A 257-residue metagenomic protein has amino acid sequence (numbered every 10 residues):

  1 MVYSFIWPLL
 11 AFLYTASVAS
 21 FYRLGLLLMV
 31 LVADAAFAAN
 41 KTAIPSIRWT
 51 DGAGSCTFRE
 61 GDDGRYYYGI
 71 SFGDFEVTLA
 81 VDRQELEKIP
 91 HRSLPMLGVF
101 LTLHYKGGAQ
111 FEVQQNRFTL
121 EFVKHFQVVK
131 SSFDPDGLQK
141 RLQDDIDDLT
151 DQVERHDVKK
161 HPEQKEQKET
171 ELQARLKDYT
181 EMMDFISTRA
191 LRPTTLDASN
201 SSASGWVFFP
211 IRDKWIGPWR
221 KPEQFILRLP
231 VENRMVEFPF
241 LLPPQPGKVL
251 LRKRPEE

Functional and structural regions predicted by a protein language model:
V2-G25: Bacterial N-terminal signal peptides that target proteins for export
G25-L28, R192: A residue-level detector for conformationally permissive "hinge/kink" positions
M29-F37: Hydrophobic h-region of N-terminal signal peptides that target proteins for export in Gram-negative bacteria
A39-E257: Conserved functional micro-motifs across diverse proteins
